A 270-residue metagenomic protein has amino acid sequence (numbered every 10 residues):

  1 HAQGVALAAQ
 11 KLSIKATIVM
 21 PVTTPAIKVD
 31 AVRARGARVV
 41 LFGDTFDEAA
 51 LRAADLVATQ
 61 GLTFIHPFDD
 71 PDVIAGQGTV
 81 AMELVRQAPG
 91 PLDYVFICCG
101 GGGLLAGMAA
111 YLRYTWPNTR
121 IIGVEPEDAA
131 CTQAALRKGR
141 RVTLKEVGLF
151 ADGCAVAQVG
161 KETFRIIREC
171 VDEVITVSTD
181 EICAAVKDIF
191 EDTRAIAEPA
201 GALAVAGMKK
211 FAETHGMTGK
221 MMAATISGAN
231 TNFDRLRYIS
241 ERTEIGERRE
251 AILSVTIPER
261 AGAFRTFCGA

Functional and structural regions predicted by a protein language model:
H1-K11, T17, P25-V29, C98-A109 (+4 more regions): Short glycine/serine/threonine-rich phosphate/pyrophosphate-binding segments that cradle anionic phosphate groups
A8-T17, A110-R120, G139-V142, T214 (+1 more regions): A glycine- and small-aliphatic-rich helix-loop capping segment at beta-alpha/alpha-beta transitions that lines
A9, V32, I65, L84 (+8 more regions): Buried hydrophobic positions in well-ordered alpha/beta secondary-structure cores of metabolic enzymes
T17-Y94, L112, E125-I182: Small/polar-residue-rich loop-to-helix segments that shape phosphate-bearing ligand pockets
R86, A110-R113, A206-E213: Short glycine/serine- and small hydrophobic-enriched flexible loop segments
G160-G219: Active-site-adjacent helical/loop segments in soluble small-molecule enzymes
M221-S227, A251: Helical hairpin unit composed of two closely spaced alpha helices linked by a short loop
R235-A270: A conserved regulatory-domain signal marking ACT and ACT-like small-molecule sensing domains and adjacent regulatory
